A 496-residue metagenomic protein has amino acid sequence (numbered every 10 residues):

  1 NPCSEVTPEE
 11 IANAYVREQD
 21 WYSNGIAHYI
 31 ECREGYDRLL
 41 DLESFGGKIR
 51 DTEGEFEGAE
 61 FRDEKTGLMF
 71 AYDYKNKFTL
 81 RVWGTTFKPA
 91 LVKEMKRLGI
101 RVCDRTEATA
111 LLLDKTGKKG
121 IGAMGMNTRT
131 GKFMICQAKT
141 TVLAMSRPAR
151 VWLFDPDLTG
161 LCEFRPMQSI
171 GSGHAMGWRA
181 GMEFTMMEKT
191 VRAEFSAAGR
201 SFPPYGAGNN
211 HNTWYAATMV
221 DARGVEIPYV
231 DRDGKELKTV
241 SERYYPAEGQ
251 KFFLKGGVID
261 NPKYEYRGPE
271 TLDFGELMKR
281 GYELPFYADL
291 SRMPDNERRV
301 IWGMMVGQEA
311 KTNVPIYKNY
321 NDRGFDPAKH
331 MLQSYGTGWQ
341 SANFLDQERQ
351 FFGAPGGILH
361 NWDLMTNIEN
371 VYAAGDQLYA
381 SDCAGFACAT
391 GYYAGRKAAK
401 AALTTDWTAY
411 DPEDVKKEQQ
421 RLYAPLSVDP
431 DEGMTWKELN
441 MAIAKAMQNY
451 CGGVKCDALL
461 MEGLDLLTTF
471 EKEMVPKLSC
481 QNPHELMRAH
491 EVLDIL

Functional and structural regions predicted by a protein language model:
N1-G47, A216-A217: Redox-cofactor-proximal catalytic regions of oxidoreductases
P2-V6, I26, V82, R129 (+4 more regions): Alpha-helix capping and helix-loop boundary segments enriched in small/acidic/polar residues
E9-N13, A144-R147, M365-A374: Active-site-adjacent bridging/hinge elements
Y36, S44-T109, T116-K119, M186-Y379 (+4 more regions): Mobile, glycine/GP-rich and aromatic-enriched active-site lid/loop segments adjacent to catalytic centers
G122-N127: Short beta-strand segments that buttress and anchor functional surface loops
R129-T140, N367: Core beta-strand elements of the Rossmann-like FAD/NAD(P) dinucleotide-binding domain in flavoenzyme oxidoreductases
T140-G206, A384-K397: Glycine-rich loop(s) and the adjacent beta-strand/alpha-helix scaffold that form part
T185-G199, M365, Q377-D382, Y392 (+1 more regions): Active-site-proximal substrate-binding core of FAD-dependent oxidoreductases
